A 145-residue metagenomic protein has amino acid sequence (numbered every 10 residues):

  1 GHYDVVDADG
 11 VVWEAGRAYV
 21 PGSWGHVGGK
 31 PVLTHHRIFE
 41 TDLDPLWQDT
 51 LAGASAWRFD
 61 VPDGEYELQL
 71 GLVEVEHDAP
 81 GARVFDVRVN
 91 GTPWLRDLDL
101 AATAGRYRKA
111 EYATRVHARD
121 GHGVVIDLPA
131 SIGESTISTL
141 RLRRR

Functional and structural regions predicted by a protein language model:
G1-R145: Compositionally biased, intrinsically disordered or flexible polar/acidic segments
